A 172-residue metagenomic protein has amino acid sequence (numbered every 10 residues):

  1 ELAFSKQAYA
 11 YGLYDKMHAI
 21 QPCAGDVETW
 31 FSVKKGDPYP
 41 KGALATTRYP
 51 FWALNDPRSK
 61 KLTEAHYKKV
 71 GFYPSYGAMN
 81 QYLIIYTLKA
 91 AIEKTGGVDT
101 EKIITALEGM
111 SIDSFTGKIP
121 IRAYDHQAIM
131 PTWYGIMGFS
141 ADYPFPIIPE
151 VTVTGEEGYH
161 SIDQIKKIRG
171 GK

Functional and structural regions predicted by a protein language model:
E1-K172: Extracytosolic ligand-binding ectodomains
